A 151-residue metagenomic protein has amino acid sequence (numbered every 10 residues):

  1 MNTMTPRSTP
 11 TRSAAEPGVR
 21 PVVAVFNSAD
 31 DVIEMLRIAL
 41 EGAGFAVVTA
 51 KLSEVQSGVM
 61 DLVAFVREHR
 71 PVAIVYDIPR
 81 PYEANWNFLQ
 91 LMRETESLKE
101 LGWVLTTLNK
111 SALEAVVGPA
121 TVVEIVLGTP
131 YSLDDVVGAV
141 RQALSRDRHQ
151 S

Functional and structural regions predicted by a protein language model:
M1-F45, R67, S97, S132-S151: Non-catalytic signal-transmission and effector/linker regions of two-component phosphorelay proteins
G44-S57: Short hydrophobic/Thr-rich beta-strand motif most characteristic of the beta2 strand and flanking loop of CheY-like
S57-V59, V72-E94: Conserved phosphotransfer microenvironments
V66, F88-Q90, L98: Hydrophobic alpha-helical motif in two-component signaling modules
E68-H69, T121: Active-site charged/polar residues at nucleotide-handling catalytic sites that mediate phosphoryl, nucleotidyl
R70-V72, E96-V104: His-Asp phosphorelay/catalytic-motif detector in bacterial-type signaling
Y76, L127-G128: Residues at the ends of beta-strands that form strand-to-helix hinge/output surfaces
E83-N87, L105-L127, L133-D134, G138: Alpha4 helix (beta4-alpha4-beta5 surface) of REC/receiver domains from two-component response regulators
